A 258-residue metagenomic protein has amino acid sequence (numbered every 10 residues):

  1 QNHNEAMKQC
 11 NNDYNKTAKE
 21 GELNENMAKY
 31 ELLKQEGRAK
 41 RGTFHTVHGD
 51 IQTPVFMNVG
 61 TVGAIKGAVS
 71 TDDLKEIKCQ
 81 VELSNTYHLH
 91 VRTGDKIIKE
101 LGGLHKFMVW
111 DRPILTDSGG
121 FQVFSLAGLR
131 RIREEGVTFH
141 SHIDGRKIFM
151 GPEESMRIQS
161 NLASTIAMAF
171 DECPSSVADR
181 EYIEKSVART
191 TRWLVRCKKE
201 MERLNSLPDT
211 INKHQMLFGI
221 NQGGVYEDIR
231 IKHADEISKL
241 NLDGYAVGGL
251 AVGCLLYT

Functional and structural regions predicted by a protein language model:
M7-Q9: Short polybasic linear motifs
K19, N24-T210: Non-catalytic, usually N-terminal nucleic-acid engagement modules in DNA/RNA processing proteins
V91, S175-V177, V225-D228, V252-C254: Flexible loop/turn segments at secondary-structure boundaries
N161-L162, R189-L217, Q222-V252: Alpha/beta enzyme core
Y257-T258: Conserved small/polar residues in nucleotide/adenosyl-binding loops
